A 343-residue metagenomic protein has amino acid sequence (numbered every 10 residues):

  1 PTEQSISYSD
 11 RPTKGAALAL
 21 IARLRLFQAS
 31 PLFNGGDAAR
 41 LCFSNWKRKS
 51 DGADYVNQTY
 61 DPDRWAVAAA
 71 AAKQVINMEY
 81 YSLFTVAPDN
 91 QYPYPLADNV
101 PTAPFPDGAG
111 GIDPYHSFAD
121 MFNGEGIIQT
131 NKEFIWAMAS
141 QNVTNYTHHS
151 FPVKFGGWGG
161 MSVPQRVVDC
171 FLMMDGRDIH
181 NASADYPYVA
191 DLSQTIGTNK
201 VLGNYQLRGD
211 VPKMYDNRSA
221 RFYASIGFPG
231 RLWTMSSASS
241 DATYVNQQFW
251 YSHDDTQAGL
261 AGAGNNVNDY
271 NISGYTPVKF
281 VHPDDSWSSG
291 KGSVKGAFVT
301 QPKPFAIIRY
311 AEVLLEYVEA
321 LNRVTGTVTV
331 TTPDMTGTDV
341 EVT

Functional and structural regions predicted by a protein language model:
P1-S7, P12-A17, V318, E341: Short intrinsically disordered, low-complexity coil segments enriched in acidic
T2-S9, Y80-D89, T329: Surface-exposed patches in mature extracellular/periplasmic domains of secreted proteins
E3, A29-G36, T325-T329: Secondary-structure edge/capping motif, primarily at the C-terminal ends of alpha-helices and the immediately following
S5-Y8, A53-D61, Q301-P304: Second-shell loop/turn segments in exported
I6-T13, L20, R64, P302 (+1 more regions): Structural signature of alpha-solenoid helical repeat junctions
D10, A17-A19, L24, A306 (+2 more regions): The tetratricopeptide repeat
K14-G15, R25-G259: An aromatic- and glycine-enriched ligand-binding surface/loop that stacks and positions planar moieties
Q194-T343: C-terminal substrate/ligand-recognition segments
